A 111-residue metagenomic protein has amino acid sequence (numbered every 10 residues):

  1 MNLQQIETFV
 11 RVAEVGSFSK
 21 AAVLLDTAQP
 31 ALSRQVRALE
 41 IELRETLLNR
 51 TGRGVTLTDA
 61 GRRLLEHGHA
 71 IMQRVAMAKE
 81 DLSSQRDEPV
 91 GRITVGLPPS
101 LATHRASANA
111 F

Functional and structural regions predicted by a protein language model:
N2-Q5, Q29, G61, G68: The N-cap/first-turn positions of alpha helices within or immediately adjacent to helix-turn-helix DNA-binding domains
T8-V12, L64: Short alpha-helical "packing" element that flanks the helix-turn-helix/winged-helix DNA-binding module
V12-A28: Short helix-boundary/capping micro-motifs
V23-L24, I41, R62: Alpha-helical residues within the helix-turn-helix
E40-L57: A short LG(V/I)-centered, amphipathic sequence patch enriched for acidic residue(s) preceding the LG motif
E42-L43, L64-R86: Alpha-helical linker/hinge and terminal dimerization helices associated with HTH transcriptional regulators
S83-T103: Interdomain hinge and pocket-entrance segments immediately C-terminal to HTH DNA-binding domains
